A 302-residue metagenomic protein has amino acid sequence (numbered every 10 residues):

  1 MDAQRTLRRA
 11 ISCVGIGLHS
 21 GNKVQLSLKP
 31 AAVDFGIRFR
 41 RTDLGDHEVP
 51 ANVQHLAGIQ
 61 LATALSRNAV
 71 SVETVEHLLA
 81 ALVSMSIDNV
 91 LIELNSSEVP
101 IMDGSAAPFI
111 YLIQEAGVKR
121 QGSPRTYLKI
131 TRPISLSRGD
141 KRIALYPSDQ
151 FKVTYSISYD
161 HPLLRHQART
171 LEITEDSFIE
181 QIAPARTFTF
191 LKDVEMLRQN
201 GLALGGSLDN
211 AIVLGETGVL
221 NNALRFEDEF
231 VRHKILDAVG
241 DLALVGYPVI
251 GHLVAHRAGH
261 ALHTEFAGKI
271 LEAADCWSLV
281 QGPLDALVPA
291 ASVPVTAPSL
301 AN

Functional and structural regions predicted by a protein language model:
M1-D88, E93-N302: C-terminal regulatory domains involved in ligand/effector binding and gene-expression control
